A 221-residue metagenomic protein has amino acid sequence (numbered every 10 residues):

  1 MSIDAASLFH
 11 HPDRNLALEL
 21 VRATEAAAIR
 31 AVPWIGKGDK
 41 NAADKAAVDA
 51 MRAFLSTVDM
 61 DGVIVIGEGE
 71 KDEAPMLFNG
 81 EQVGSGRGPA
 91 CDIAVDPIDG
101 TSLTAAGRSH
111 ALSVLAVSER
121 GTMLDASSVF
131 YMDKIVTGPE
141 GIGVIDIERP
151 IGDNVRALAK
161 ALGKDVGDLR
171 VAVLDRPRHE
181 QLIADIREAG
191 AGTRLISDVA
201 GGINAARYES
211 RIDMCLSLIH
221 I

Functional and structural regions predicted by a protein language model:
M1-A94: N-terminal subdomain of lithium-sensitive/metallo-dependent phosphomonoesterases centered on the IMPase/IPPase/PAP
P12, S56-T57, Q82-G88, D96 (+4 more regions): Solvent-exposed alpha-helices and their adjacent loops that cap or buttress functional pockets in soluble metabolic
I64-E68, I93-V95, T104-A106, D125-A126 (+3 more regions): General beta-strand structural signal in soluble alpha/beta enzymes
K71-E73, R178, S197-N204: Short acidic loop-to-helix transition motifs that present clustered carboxylates
G88-D99, L103-L124: DPxDG-like acidic metal-binding loop motif
V114, E119-I196: Acidic beta-strand-loop-alpha-helix segment within the catalytic core of divalent metal-dependent phosphate-processing
I219-I221: Conserved small/polar residues in nucleotide/adenosyl-binding loops
